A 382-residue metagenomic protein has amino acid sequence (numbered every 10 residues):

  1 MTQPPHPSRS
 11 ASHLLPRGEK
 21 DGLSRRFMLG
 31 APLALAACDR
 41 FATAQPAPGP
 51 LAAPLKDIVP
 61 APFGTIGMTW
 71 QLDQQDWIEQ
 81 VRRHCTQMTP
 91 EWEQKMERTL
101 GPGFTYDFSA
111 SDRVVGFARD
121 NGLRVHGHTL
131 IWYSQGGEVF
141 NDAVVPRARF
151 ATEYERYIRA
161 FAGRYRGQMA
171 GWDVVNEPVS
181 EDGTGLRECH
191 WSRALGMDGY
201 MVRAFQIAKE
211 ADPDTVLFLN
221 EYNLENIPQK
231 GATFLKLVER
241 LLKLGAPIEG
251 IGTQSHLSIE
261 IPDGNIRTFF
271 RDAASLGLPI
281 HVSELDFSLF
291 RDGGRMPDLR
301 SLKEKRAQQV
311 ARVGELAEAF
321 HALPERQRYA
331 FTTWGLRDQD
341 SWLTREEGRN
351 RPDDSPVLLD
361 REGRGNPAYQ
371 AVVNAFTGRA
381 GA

Functional and structural regions predicted by a protein language model:
M1-R9, P16, D21-L23: Secretory targeting signals
D21-D39: N-terminal secretory signal peptides and thylakoid transit peptides that target proteins across membranes
D21-G22, D39-I66: C-terminal segment of N-terminal export signals and the immediately downstream linker at the start of the mature
I66-W77, M96-S109, V179-E181, L224-T233 (+3 more regions): Acidic-and-aromatic substrate-binding clefts and catalytic sites of carbohydrate-active enzymes
M88, A118, W172, I251 (+2 more regions): Conserved, mostly hydrophobic/aromatic
T89-E93, T99, R113-A194, D198-V216 (+2 more regions): Substrate-binding cleft and catalytic face of glycoside hydrolase catalytic domains, especially the flexible beta-alpha
D173, E177-A194, N265-D272, L285-A382: Aromatic-rich peripheral "rim/lid" segments of glycoside hydrolase catalytic domains that contact and position glycan
D198-R203, D212-V216, G231-T233, R240-M296 (+2 more regions): Glycoside hydrolase catalytic-domain groove-lining segments
